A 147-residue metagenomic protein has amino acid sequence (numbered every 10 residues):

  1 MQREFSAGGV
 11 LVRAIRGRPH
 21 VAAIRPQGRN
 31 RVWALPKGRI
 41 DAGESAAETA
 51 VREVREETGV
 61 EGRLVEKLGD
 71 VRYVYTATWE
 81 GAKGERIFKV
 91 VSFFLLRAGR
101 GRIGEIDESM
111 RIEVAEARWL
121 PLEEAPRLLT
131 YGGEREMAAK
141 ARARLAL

Functional and structural regions predicted by a protein language model:
M1-L35: N-terminal strand-loop-strand
F5-A7, P19, K89-S92, A115: Change "...and in nucleic-acid phosphodiester-cleaving endonucleases..." to "...and in nucleic-acid processing enzymes
R16-R18, G28-R31, D41-A42, D70-V74 (+1 more regions): Short, charged/polar surface micro-motifs in flexible loops or helix N-caps
A34, F88, W119: Short aromatic/basic micro-patch
L35-G69: The catalytic Nudix box helix
G59-R102: Active-site segment of metal-dependent pyrophosphate-handling enzymes, primarily the Nudix hydrolase catalytic core
F93-L96, G104-A138: NUDIX/MutT-family hydrolases
K140-L147: C-terminal alpha-helix
